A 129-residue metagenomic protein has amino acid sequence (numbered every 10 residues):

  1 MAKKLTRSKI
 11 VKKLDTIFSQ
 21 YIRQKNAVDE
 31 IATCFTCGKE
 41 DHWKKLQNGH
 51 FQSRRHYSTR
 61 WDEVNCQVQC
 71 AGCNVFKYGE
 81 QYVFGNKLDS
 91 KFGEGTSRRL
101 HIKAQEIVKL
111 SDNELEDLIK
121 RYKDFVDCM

Functional and structural regions predicted by a protein language model:
M1-T33, V108-D112: Short, charged surface segments at domain edges that flank catalytic/cofactor-binding sites
I10, S58, F76: Conserved aromatic-histidine-acidic binding/catalytic patches
T33-N65: Histidine-centered nuclease catalytic patch
G38, H42, C66-G93: Short Cys/His-centered divalent metal-binding micro-motifs
R54-C66, S90-I102: Short microdomains enriched in Cys/His and/or Lys/Arg
T96-M129: Short flanking/linker segments adjacent to small metal-binding domains or redox-active Cys/His motifs
